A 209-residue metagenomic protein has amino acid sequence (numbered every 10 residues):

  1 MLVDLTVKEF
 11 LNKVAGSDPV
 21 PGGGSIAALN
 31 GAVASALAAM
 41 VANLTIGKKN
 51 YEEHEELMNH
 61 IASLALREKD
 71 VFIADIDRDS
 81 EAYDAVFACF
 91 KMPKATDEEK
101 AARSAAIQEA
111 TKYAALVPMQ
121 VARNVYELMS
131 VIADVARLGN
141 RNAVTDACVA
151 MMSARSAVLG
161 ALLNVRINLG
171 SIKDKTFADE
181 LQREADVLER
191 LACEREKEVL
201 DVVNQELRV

Functional and structural regions predicted by a protein language model:
L2-P21: Short, hydrophobic/aliphatic alpha-helical segments
V3-L5, Q120, R166-N168: Polytopic transmembrane helical bundles with strong interfacial aromatic enrichment
G16-L37, A143-A161: Conserved phosphate/anionic-ligand binding catalytic regions in large, soluble enzymes, centered on
L29-V33, I61, E68, F72-D75 (+4 more regions): Amphipathic alpha-helix face/heptad-repeat signature
L37-L57: Phosphate-handling active-site elements
N50-F87, R195: A structural-propensity feature for long, helix-poor, extended segments
D79, Y83-M152, S156: Amphipathic alpha-helical interface segments
L128, A143-V202: Preference for long, well-ordered alpha-helical segments
